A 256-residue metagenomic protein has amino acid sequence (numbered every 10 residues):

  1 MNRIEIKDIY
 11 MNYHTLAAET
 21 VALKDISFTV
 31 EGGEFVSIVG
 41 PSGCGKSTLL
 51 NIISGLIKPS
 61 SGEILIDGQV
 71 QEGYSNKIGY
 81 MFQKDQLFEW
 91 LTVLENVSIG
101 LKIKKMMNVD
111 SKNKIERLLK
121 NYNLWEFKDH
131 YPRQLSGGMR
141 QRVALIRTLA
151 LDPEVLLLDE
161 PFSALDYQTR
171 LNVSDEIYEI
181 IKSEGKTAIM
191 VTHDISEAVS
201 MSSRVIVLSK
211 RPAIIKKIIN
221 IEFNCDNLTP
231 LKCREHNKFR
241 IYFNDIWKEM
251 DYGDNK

Functional and structural regions predicted by a protein language model:
V39-P41: The feature captures the beta-strand-to-loop junction immediately N-terminal to the Walker
S54: Helix-to-loop junction immediately C-terminal to a conserved catalytic motif
G62-Y74: Conserved ABC transporter NBD signature motif
L91-S98: Short coil-to-helix segment of the ABC ATPase nucleotide-binding domain corresponding to the Q-loop/switch region
Y131-L135, M139: Conserved ABC ATPase signature
A150-E154: A short, proline-enriched helix->beta-strand linker immediately N-terminal to the Walker B motif in ABC-type P-loop
L156-D159: Catalytic Walker B motif of ABC-type/P-loop ATPase nucleotide-binding domains
